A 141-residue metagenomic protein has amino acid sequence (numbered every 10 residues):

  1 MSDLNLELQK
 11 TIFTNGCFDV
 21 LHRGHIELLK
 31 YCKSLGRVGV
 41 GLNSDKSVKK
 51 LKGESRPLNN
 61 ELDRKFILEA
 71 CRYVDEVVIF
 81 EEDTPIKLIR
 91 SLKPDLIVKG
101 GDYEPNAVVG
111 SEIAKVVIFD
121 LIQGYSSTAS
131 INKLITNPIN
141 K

Functional and structural regions predicted by a protein language model:
M1-K141: Nucleotidyltransferase catalytic core that binds NTPs
